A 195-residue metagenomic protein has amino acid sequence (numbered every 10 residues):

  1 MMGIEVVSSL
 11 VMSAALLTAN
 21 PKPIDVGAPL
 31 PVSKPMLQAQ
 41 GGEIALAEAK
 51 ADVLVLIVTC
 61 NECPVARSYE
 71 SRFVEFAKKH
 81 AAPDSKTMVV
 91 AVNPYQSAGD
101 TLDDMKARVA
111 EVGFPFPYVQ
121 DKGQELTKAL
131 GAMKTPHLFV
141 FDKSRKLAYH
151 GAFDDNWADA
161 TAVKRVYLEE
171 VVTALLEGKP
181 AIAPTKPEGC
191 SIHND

Functional and structural regions predicted by a protein language model:
E5-A19: Hydrophobic h-region of N-terminal signal peptides that target proteins for export in Gram-negative bacteria
L17-A47: N-terminal "domain-start" segment that seeds a small globular fold
L46-R67, V172: Short active-site neighborhood of thiol/selenol oxidoreductases, capturing the structured segment around
A51-L54, D84-V89, F114-F116, K143: Loop/turn elements at helix/coil->beta-strand transitions in domains of secreted/extracellular proteins
C60-E70, L138, C190-D195: Short, thiol/selenol-centered motifs that function as redox-active sites or metal-ligating centers
R67-V112, Q120-A129: Structural microenvironment flanking redox-active thiols in thiol-disulfide oxidoreductases
F114-P117, A132-F139: Structural micro-motif
V140-D195: Thiol-/selenol-based redox modules, centered on thioredoxin-like and closely related oxidoreductase domains
